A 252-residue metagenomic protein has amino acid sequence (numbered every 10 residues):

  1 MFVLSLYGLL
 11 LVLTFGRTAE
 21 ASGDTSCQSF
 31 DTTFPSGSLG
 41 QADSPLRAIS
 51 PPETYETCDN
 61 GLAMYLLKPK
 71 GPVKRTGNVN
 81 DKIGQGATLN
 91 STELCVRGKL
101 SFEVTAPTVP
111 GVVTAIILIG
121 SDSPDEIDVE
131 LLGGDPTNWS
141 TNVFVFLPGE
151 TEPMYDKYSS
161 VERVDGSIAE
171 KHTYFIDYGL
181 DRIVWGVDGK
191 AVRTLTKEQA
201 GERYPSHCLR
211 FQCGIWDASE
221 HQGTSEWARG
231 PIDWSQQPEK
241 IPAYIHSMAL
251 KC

Functional and structural regions predicted by a protein language model:
M1-S22: Fungal secretory targeting signals
T18-P110, T114-A115, G120, V129-G134 (+3 more regions): Low-complexity, Ser/Thr/Pro/Gly-rich disordered linker/stalk regions
N90-G98, V161-A169, R203-Y204: Extracellular/lumenal carbohydrate-interaction signature centered on repeated Trp-anchored short motifs
I117, D128-E130, V145, Q212-G214: Structural recognition of the beta-strand scaffold that forms the well-ordered cores of secreted hydrolase catalytic
L131-K157: Trp/Tyr-centric glycan-recognition "aromatic platform" motifs on solvent-exposed beta-strand/loop surfaces
G149-K171: Short, aromatic/His-centered strand-loop micro-motif at the edge of beta-sheets
S167-V184: Localized edge beta-strand/strand-to-loop motifs within extracellular or lumenal beta-rich domains
V184-L250: Aromatic sugar-binding interfaces of carbohydrate-active proteins
